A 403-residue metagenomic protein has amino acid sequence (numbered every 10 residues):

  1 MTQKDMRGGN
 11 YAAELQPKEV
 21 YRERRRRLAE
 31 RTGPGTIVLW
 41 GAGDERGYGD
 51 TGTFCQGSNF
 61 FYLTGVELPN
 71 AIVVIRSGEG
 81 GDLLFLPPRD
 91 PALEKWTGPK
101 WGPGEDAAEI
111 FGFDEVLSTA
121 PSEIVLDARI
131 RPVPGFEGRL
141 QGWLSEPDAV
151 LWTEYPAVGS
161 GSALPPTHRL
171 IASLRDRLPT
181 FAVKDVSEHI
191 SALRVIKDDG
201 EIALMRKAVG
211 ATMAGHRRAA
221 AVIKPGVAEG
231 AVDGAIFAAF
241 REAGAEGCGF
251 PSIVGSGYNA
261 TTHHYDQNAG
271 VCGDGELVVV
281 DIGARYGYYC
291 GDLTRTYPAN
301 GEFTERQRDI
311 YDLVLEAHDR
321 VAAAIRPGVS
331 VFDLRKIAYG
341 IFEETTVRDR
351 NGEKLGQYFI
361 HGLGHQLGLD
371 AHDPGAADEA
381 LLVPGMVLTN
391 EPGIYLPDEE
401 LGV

Functional and structural regions predicted by a protein language model:
M1-V403: Active-site neighborhoods and metal-handling regions in enzymes and metal-associated proteins
